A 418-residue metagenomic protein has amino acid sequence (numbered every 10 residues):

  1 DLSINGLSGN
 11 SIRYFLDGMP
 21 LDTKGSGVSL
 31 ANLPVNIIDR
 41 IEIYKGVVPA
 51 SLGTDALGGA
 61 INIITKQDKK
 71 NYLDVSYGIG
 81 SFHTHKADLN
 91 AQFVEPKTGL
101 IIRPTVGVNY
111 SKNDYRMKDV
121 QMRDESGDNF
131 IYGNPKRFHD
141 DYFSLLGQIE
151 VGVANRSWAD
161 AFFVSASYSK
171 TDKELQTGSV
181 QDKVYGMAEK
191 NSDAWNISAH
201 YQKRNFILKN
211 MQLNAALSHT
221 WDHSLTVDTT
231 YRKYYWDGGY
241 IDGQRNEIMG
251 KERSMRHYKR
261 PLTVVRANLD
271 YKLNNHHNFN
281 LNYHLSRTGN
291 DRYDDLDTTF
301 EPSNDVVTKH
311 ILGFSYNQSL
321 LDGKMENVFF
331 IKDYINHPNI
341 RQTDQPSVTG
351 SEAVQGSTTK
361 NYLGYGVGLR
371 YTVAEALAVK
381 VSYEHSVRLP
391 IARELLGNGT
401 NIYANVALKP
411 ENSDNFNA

Functional and structural regions predicted by a protein language model:
D1-M19: Extracytoplasmic beta-strand/coil segments of soluble accessory domains associated with Gram-negative outer-membrane
M19-K45: Short acidic/polar hinge/loop motifs at secondary-structure boundaries that mediate gating or recognition
G25, D74-Y77, G133-R137, V180-E189 (+5 more regions): Extracellular loop and loop/strand-boundary signature of outer-membrane beta-barrel proteins
V35-Y72: A beta-strand signature from Gram-negative outer-membrane beta-barrel systems, especially the internal plug domain
K70, G78, K97-K183: Periplasmic-side early beta-strands and strand-to-turn transitions of outer-membrane beta-barrels
N71, G99-I102, S157-F162, F206-L213 (+4 more regions): Repeated loop/turn-to-beta-strand initiation elements of outer-membrane beta-barrel proteins
Y115, F138-S144, D160-F206, N210 (+2 more regions): Flexible loop and strand-edge segments within Gram-negative outer membrane beta-barrel domains
D172-E174, H223, G289, I335-T349 (+3 more regions): Surface-exposed extracellular loop regions of Gram-negative outer-membrane beta-barrel proteins, predominantly
